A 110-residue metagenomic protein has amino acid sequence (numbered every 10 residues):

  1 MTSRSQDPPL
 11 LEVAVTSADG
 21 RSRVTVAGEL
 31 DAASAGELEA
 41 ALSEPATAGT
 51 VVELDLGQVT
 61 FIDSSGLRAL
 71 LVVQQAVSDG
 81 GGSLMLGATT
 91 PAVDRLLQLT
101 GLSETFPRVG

Functional and structural regions predicted by a protein language model:
M1-F61, V72-G110: STAS-like cytosolic regulatory interaction modules
